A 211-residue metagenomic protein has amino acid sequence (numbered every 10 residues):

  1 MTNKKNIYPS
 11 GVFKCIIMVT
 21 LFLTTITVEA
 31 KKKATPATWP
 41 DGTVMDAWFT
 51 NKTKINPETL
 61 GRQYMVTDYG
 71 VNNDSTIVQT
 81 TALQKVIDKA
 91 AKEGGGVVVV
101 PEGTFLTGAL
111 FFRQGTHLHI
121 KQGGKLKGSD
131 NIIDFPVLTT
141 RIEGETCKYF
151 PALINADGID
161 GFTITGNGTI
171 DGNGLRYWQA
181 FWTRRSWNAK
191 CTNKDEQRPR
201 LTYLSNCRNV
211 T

Functional and structural regions predicted by a protein language model:
T2-G11, C15, V19-L21, T27-V99 (+2 more regions): Extracellular "leader-to-stem" segments immediately downstream of a signal peptide or signal-anchor in secreted/lumenal
